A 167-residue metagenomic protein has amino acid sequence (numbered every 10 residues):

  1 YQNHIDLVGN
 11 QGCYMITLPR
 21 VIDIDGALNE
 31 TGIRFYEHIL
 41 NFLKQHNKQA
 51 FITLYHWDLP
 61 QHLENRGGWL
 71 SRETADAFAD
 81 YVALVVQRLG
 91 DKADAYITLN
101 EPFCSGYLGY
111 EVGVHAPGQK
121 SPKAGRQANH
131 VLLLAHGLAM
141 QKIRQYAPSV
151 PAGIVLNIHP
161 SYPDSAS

Functional and structural regions predicted by a protein language model:
Y1-T17: Catalytic domains of carbohydrate-active enzymes, especially glycoside hydrolases
N10, E37-S167: Active-site region of glycoside hydrolase catalytic domains
I16-E30: Glycine-rich, proline-tolerant flexible connector loops at the mouths of alpha/beta enzymes
